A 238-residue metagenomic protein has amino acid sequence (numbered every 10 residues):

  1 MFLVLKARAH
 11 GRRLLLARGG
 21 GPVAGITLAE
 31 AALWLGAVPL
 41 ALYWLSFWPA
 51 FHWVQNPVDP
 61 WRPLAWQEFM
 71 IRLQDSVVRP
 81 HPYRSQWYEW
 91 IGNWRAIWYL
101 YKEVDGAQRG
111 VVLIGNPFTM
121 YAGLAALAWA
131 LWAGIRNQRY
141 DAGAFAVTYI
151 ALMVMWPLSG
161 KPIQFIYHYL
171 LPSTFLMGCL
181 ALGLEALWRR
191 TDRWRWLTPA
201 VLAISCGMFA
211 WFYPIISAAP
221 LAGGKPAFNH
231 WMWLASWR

Functional and structural regions predicted by a protein language model:
M1-R8, L171-T174: Hydrophobic transmembrane alpha-helices of multi-pass, membrane-embedded glycosylation machinery
A7, G11-L35, P39, W48-W53 (+3 more regions): Transmembrane helical bundles and short interhelical boundary loops of multi-pass, membrane-embedded
G11-E30, A126-V147: Membrane-interface helix-loop-helix junctions at transmembrane boundaries of multi-pass membrane enzymes, predominantly
N56-V104, N229-R238: Luminal/periplasmic active-site loops of membrane-embedded glycosylation enzymes
E103-R139: Hydrophobic, aromatic-rich transmembrane alpha-helices and their immediate juxtamembrane boundary segments
V112-G115, P157-L170, I215-A219: Membrane-interface catalytic loops of GT-C/OST-like multi-pass glycosylation enzymes that act
M120, R136-T148, R193-V201: Membrane-interfacial loop-to-transmembrane alpha-helix junctions, especially the N-terminal start
I163-E185: Hydrophobic/aromatic-rich transmembrane helices and adjacent perimembrane loops
